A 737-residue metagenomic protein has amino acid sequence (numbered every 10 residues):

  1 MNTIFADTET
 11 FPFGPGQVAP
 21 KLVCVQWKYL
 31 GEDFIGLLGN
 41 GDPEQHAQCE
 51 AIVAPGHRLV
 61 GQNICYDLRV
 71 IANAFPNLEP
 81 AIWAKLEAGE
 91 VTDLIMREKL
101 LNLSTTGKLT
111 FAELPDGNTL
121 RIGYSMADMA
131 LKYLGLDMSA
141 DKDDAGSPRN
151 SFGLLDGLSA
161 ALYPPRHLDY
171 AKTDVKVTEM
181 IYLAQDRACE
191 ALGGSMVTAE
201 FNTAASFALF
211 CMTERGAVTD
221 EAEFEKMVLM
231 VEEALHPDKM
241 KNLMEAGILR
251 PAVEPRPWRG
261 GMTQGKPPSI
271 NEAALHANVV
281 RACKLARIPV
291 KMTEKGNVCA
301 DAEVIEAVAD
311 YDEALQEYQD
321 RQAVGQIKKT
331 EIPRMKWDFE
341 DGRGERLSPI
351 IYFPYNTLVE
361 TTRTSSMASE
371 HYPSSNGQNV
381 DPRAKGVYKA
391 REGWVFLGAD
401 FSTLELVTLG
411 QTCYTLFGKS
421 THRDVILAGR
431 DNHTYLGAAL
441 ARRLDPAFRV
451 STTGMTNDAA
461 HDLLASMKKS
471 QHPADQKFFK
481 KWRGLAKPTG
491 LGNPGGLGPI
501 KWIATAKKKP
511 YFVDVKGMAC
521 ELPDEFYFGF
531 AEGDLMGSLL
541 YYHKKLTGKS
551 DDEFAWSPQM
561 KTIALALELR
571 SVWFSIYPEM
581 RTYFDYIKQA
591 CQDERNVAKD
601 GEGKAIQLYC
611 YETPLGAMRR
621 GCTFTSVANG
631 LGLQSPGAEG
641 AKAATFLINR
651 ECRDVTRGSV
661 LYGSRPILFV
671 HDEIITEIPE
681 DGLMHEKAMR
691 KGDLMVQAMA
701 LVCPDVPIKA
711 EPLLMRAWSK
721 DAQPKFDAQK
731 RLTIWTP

Functional and structural regions predicted by a protein language model:
N2-G31, P43, A252-Q476, T582-E673 (+4 more regions): Acidic, glycine-rich two-metal-ion catalytic cores of nucleic acid-processing enzymes
A6, T10, A19, Q185-C189 (+6 more regions): Catalytic phosphate/metal-binding cores of nucleic-acid and nucleotide-processing enzymes, i.e., regions that mediate
P20-V23, G31-C189, R430-K468: Active-site-proximal helix-loop-helix substrate-binding element of RNase H-like nuclease domains
H57-C65, S269, D400, K501-A504 (+2 more regions): Short glycine-rich phosphate-binding loop at a beta-alpha junction
A81-L94, D116, S139-P257, C413-L427 (+1 more regions): Mixed-charge, glycine-rich, non-catalytic linkers/tails in nucleic-acid processing enzymes
L100-K108, C211-H236, L409, T489-P494 (+5 more regions): Catalytic palm subdomain of template-directed nucleic-acid polymerases, centered on the conserved carboxylate motif
Y170-R187, A191-T219, E232-E233, N271-L285 (+4 more regions): Core structural elements
E179, M230-R259, S269, L567-R581 (+2 more regions): Polymerase palm active-site segment centered on the conserved acidic dipeptide of motif C
